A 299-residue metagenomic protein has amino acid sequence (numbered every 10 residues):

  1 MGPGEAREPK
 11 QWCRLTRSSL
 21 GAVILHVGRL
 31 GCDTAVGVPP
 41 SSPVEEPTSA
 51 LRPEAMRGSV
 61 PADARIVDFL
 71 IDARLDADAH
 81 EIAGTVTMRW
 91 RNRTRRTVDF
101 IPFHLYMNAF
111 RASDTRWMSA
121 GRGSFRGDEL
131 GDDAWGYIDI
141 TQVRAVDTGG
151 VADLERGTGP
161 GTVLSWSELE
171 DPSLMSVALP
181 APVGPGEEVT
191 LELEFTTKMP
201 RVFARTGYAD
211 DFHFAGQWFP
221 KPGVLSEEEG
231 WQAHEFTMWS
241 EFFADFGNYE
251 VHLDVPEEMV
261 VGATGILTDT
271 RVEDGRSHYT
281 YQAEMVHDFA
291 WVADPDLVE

Functional and structural regions predicted by a protein language model:
C32-A83: N-terminal, polar/Ser/Thr-rich
I71-A73, L164-S165, A178-P182, T237-S240 (+1 more regions): Beta-strand-rich interaction surfaces with strong enrichment in secreted/lumenal proteins
E81, R91, R126-D211, D274: A surface-exposed beta-strand-loop module
V86-M88, N92, F103-M107, L179 (+3 more regions): Short, hydrophobic/aromatic-enriched beta-strand segments in well-ordered soluble domains
M107-W117, M259-V261: Short aromatic-acidic-glycine turn motif
S113-G127, T196-Y249: Glycine/proline-rich low-complexity spacer/linker segments in large multi-domain proteins
P222-W231, T237-E299: Hydrophobic helix-coil surface modules that form long, contiguous segments used for peptide/substrate interaction
